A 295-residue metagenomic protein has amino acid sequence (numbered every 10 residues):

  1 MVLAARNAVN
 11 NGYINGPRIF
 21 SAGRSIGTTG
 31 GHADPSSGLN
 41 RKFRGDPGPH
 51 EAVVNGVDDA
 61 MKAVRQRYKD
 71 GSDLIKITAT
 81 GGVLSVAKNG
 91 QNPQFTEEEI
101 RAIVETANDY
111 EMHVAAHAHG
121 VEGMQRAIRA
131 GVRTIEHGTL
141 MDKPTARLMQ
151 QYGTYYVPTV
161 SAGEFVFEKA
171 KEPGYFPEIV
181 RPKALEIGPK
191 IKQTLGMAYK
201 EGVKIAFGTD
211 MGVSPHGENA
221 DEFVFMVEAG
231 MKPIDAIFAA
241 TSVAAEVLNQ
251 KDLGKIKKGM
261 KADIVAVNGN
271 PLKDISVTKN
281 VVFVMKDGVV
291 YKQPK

Functional and structural regions predicted by a protein language model:
M1-M112, T145-L148, Y152-F165, K169-P173 (+1 more regions): Divalent-metal coordination cores built from histidine and acidic residues
N15, S21, R133-L140, V157-P158 (+2 more regions): Short hydrophobic/aromatic-enriched beta-strand-loop microsegments
I19, G71, I75, A107 (+9 more regions): Divalent metal-coordination and catalytic microenvironments
G31-H32, S85-A87, M124-A130, V160-Y175 (+4 more regions): Histidine/acidic-residue-rich catalytic or RNA/ligand-binding cores of hydrolases and nuclease-related proteins
R65, R101, E105, Q125-I128 (+4 more regions): Alpha-helical segments flanking ligand/cofactor-binding loops in enzyme cores
D109-H113, F176-I179, L185-N270: His/Asp/Glu-enriched, well-ordered alpha-helical/loop segment that forms or immediately abuts the divalent-metal
Q125-T145, F225-I237: Structural recognition of alpha->loop->beta junctions
R129-T134, Q150-Y155, G174-F176, G202-K204 (+1 more regions): Glycine-enriched alpha-helix->loop->beta-strand junction motifs that scaffold or abut catalytic
